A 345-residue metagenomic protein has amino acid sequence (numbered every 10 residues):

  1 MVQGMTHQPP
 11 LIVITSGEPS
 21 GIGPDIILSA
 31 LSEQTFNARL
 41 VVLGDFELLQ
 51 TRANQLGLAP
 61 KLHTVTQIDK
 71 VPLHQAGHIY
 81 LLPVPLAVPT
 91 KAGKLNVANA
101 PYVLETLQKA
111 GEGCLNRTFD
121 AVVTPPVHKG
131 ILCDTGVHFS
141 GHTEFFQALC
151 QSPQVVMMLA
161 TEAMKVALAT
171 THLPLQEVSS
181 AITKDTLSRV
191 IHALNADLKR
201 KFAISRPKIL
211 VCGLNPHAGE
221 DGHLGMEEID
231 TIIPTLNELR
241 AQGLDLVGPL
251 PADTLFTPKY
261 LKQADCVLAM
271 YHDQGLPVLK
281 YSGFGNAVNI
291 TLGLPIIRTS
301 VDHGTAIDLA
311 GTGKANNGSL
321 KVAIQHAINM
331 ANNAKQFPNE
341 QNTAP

Functional and structural regions predicted by a protein language model:
V2-H142, D185-M270, Q274-Y281, N286-N289 (+3 more regions): Contiguous, glycine/small-aliphatic-enriched amphipathic segments in soluble metabolic enzymes
A38, G44, Q50, S140-A160 (+1 more regions): A phosphate-binding glycine/aspartate-rich beta-alpha loop in the early core of alpha/beta enzymes
G130-D134, V155-V156, K165-L168, L175-E177 (+1 more regions): Short, well-ordered, mixed-charge alpha-helical segments that flank or form enzyme active sites
L149-M164, L292-D308: Short, flexible loop segments at boundaries between secondary-structure elements
L159-R189: Ligand-binding beta-strand-loop-alpha-helix segment within the catalytic cores of soluble metabolic enzymes
